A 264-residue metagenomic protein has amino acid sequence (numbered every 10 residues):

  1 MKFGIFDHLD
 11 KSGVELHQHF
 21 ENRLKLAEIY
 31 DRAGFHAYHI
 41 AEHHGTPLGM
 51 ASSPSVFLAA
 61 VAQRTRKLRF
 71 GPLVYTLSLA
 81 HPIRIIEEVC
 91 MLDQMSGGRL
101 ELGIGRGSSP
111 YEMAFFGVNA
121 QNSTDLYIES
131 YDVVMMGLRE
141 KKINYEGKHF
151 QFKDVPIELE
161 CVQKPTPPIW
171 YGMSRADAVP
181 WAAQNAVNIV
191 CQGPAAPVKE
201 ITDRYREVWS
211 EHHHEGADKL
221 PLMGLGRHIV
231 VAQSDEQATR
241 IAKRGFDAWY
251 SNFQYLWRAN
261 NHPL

Functional and structural regions predicted by a protein language model:
M1-F70, K164-P167: N-terminal beta1-alpha1-beta2 module of alpha/beta enzyme domains
K2-L16, S78-Y145, H149, I189-P197: Flexible, glycine-rich active-site loops centered on histidine and acidic residues that chelate a metal or position
F3, Y30, G34, E42 (+8 more regions): Conserved, mostly hydrophobic/aromatic
F3-D7, Y38-I40, R69-L73, L100-I104 (+3 more regions): Hydrophobic faces of well-ordered beta-strands that scaffold small-molecule active sites in alpha/beta enzyme cores
D7-E21, Y75-I83, Q121, Q163-M173 (+1 more regions): Active-site mouth loops of central-metabolism enzymes
D31-R32, L58-K67, V89-L100, A183-Q184 (+1 more regions): Acidic (Asp/Glu)-rich catalytic clusters
S123-I157, A196-L264: An alpha-helical appendage that flanks or caps ligand/catalytic pockets
R175-A195: A conserved active-site cap/scaffold subdomain adjacent to cofactor or substrate pockets
